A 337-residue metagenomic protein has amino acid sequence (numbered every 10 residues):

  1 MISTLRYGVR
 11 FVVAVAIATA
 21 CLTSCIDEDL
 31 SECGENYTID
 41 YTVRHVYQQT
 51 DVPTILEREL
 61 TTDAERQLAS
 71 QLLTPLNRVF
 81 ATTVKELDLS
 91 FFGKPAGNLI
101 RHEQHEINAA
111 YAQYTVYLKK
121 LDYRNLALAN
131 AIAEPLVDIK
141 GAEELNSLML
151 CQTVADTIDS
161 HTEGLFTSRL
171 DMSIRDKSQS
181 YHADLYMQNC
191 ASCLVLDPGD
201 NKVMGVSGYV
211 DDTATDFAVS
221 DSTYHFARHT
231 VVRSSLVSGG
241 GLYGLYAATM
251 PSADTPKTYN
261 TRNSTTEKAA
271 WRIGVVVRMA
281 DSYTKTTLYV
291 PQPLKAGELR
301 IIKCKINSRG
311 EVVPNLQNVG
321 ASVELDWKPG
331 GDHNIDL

Functional and structural regions predicted by a protein language model:
I2-V12: Bacterial N-terminal signal peptides that target proteins for export
C21-S24: C-terminal motif of bacterial Sec signal peptides marking the signal peptidase cleavage site
L30-Q71, Y186-D197: A short, Gly/Thr-enriched small/hydrophobic beta-strand-prone motif that recurs across taxa
V52-F80, L136, K140-A155: Mixed-charge, low-complexity intrinsically disordered segments
L68-I139, M204-E298, W327, H333-L337: Tryptophan-paired
E106-A110, I132-S180, D281-G310: Structured interaction patches on ligand/partner-binding surfaces of diverse proteins
N146-S252: Acidic, serine/threonine- and glycine-rich low-complexity intrinsically disordered segments that serve as flexible
E298-L337: Hydrophobic, glycine-enriched assembly/anchoring segments
